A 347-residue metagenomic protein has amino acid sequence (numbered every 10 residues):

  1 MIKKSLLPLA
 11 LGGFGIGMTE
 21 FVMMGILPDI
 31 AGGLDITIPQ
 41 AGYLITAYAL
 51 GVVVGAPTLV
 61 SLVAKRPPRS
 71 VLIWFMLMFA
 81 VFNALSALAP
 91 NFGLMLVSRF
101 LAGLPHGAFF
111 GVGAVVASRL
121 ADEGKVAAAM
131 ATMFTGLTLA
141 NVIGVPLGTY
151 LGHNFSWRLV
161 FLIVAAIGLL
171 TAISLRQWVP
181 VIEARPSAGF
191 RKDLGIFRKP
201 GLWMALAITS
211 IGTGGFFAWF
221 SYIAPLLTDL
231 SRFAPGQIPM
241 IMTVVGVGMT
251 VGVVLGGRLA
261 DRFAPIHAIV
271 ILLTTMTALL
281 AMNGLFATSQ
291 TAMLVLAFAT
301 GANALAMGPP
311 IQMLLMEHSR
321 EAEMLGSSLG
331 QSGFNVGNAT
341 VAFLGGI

Functional and structural regions predicted by a protein language model:
L7, M78, F82-L85, G93-A102 (+1 more regions): Paired small-residue
D35, P67, L88-L94, R232 (+2 more regions): Helix-breaking motifs and short loop linkers at transmembrane-helix boundaries and internal kinks in secondary membrane
V54-G93: Conserved MFS/SLC helix-loop-helix module at the cytosolic interface between two early adjacent transmembrane helices
A56-P67, G252-A264: Helix-to-loop junctions at the C-terminal end of transmembrane segments in multipass secondary transporters
F92-L94, D122-Q177, Y222, L226: Helix-loop-helix hairpin linking two adjacent transmembrane segments in secondary transporters
S98-G136: Cytoplasmic helix-loop-helix junction between adjacent transmembrane helices in 12-TM secondary transporters
I266-I311: C-terminal transmembrane helical hairpin of 12-TM major facilitator-type secondary transporters
H318-I347: A late C-terminal transmembrane helix in Major Facilitator Superfamily
